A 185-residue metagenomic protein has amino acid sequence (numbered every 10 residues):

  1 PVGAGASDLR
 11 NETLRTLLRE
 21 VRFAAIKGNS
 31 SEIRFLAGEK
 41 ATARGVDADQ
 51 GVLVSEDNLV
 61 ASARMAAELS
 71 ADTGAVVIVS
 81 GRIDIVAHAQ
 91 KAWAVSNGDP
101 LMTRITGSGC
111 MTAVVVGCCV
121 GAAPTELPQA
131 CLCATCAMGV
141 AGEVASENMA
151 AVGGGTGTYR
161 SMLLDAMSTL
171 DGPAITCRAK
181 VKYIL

Functional and structural regions predicted by a protein language model:
P1-A6, A166, L170: Glycine-rich nucleotide/cofactor/substrate-binding loop typically near the N-terminus or early in the first domain
V2-S7, I85, M102: Short, small-residue-enriched loops and turns at beta-alpha junctions that line or gate enzyme active sites
S7-N11, S30, L59-A63, C110 (+5 more regions): Electropositive phosphate-/nucleotide-binding environments in soluble metabolic enzymes
R10-A92: Conserved phosphate/ATP/ADP-binding segment of small-molecule kinases
M65-S70, L127-A141, R160-M167: Short, well-structured alpha-helical segments that form the helix of a local strand-helix-strand
V95-T106: Short pre-catalytic strand/loop immediately N-terminal to key active-site residues, enriched for Gly-Thr
R104-C136: Short, small-residue alpha-helix embedded
V140-L185: Charged C-terminal helix
